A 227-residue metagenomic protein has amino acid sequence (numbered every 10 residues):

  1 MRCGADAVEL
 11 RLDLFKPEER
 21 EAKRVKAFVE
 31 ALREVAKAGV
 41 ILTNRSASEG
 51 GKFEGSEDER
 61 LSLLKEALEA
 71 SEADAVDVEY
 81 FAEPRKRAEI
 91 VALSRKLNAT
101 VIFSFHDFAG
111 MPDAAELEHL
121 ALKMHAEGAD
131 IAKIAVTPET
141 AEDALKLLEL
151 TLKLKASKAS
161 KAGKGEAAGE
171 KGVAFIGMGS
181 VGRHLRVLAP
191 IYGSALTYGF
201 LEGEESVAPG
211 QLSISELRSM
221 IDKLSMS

Functional and structural regions predicted by a protein language model:
M1-K96, I102, H106-M111: Active-site beta->alpha loop and helix N-cap motifs at the rims of alpha/beta catalytic domains
A75, Y80-K161, E166-S227: Catalytic alpha/beta core domains of metabolic enzymes, predominantly
